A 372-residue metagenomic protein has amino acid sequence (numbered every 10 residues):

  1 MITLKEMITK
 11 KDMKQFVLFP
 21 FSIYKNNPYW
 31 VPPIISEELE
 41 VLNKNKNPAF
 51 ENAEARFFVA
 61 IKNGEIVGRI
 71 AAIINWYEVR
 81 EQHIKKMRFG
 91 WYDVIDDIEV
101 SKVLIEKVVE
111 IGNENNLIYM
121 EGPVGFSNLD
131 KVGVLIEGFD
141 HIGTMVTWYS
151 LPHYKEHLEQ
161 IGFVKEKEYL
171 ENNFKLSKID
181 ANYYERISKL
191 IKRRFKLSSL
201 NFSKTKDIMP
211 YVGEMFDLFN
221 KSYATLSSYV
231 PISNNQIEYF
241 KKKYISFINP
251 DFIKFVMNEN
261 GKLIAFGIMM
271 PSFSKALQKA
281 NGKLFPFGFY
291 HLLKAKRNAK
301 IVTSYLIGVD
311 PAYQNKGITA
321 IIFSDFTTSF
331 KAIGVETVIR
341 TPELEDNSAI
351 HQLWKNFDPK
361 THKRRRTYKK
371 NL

Functional and structural regions predicted by a protein language model:
I2-T3: Extreme N-terminal starter segment of soluble prokaryotic enzymes
P20-K62, I70-R80, F202, K206-G308: A conserved beta-strand-loop-helix scaffold within acyl/acetyltransferase catalytic domains
R80-G162, A280-N356: Acyl-donor binding region in acyl/amide transferases
W148-S228: Acyltransferase donor/substrate-recognition loop-hinge adjacent to the catalytic core
N356-T367: A structural motif corresponding to the C-terminal lobe/cap of the Radical SAM core domain
K370: Catalytic core of tubulin tyrosine ligase-like
